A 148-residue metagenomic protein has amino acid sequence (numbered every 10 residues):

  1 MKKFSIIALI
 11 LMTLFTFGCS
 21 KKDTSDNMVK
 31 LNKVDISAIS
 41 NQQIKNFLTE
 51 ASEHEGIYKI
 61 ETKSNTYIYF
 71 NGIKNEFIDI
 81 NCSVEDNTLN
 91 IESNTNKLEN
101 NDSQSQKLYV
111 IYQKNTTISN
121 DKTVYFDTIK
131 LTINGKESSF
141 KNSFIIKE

Functional and structural regions predicted by a protein language model:
M1-F4: Positively charged n-region of N-terminal signal peptides that target proteins for export
F15-G18: C-terminal motif of bacterial Sec signal peptides marking the signal peptidase cleavage site
S20-K22: Bacterial signal peptide processing site
N27-F47: Post-signal peptide N-terminal segment of mature Sec-exported envelope proteins
M28-L31, Q106, Q113: Surface-exposed molecular-recognition determinants
Q42-Y109, T117: Mature extracytoplasmic domains of secretory-pathway proteins
T117-F144: A short amphipathic beta-strand at an alpha->beta junction
K147-E148: Short, solvent-exposed mixed-charge patches
